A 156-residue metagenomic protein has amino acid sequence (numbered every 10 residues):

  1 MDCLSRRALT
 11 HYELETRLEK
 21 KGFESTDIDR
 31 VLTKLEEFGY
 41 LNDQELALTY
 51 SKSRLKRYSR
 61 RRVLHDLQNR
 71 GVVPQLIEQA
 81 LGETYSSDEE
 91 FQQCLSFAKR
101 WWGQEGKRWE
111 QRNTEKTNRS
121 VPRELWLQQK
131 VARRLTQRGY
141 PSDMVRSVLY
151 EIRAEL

Functional and structural regions predicted by a protein language model:
M1-L156: An alpha-helical, amphipathic repeat domain used for nucleic-acid recognition, typified by the mTERF helical solenoid
